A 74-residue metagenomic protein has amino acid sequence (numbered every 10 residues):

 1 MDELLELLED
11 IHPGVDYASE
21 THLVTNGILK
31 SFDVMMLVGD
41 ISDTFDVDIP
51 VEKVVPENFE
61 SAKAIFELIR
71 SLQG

Functional and structural regions predicted by a protein language model:
M1-D16, T44, E67-G74: Thiotemplate assembly-line natural product biosynthesis machinery
E9-I28, F45-V55: Phosphopantetheine carrier-protein modules
S31: Catalytic nucleophile serine of serine hydrolases, specifically the conserved "nucleophile elbow" pentapeptide
M35: Conserved catalytic core of two-component sensor histidine kinases
V51-Q73: C-terminal structural segments of small proteins and small subunits
